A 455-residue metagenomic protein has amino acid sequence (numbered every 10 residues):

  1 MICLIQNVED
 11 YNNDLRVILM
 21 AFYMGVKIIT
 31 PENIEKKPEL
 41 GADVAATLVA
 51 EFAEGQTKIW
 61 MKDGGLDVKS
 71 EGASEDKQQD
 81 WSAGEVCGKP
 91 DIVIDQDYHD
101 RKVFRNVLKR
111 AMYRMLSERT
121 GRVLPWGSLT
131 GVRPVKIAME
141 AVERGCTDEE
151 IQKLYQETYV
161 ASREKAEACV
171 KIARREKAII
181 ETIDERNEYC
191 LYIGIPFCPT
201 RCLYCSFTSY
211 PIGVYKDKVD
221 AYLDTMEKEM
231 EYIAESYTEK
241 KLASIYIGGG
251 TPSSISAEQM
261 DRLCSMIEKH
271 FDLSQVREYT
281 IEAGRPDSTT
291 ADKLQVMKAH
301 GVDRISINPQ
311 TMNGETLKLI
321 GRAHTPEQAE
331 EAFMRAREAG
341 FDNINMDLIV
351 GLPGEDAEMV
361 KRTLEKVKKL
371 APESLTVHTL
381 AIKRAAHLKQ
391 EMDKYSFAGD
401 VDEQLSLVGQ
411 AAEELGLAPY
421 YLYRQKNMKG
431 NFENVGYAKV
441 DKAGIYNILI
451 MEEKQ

Functional and structural regions predicted by a protein language model:
M1-E149, E391-Q455: Auxiliary Fe-S-binding modules of radical SAM enzymes
D10-Y11, K171-I172, Y204, I281: Key residue(s) within conserved catalytic/signature motifs
E118-T120, R144, T158, F271 (+4 more regions): Residues at alpha-helix termini
R119-V123, E143-L191: N-terminal [4Fe-4S]-dependent radical SAM core
N187-Y189, E327, A371, G444-Y446 (+1 more regions): A generic structural signal for well-ordered coil/turn residues at beta-strand boundaries that shape enzyme active-site
E188-A221: Canonical Radical SAM [4Fe-4S] cluster-binding loop centered on the CxxxCxxC motif and its immediate flanking residues
S209-L407: Conserved non-cysteine loop/helix-boundary elements of the Radical SAM core domain that shape
